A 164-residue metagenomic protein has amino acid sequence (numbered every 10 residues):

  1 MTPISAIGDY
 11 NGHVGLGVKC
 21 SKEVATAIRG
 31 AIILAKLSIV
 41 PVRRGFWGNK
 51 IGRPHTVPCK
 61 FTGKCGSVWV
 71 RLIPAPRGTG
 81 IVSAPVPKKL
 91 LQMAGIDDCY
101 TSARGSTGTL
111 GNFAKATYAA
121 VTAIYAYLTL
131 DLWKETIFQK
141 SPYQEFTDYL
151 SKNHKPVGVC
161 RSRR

Functional and structural regions predicted by a protein language model:
M1-R164: Ribosome-associated RNA-binding proteins
